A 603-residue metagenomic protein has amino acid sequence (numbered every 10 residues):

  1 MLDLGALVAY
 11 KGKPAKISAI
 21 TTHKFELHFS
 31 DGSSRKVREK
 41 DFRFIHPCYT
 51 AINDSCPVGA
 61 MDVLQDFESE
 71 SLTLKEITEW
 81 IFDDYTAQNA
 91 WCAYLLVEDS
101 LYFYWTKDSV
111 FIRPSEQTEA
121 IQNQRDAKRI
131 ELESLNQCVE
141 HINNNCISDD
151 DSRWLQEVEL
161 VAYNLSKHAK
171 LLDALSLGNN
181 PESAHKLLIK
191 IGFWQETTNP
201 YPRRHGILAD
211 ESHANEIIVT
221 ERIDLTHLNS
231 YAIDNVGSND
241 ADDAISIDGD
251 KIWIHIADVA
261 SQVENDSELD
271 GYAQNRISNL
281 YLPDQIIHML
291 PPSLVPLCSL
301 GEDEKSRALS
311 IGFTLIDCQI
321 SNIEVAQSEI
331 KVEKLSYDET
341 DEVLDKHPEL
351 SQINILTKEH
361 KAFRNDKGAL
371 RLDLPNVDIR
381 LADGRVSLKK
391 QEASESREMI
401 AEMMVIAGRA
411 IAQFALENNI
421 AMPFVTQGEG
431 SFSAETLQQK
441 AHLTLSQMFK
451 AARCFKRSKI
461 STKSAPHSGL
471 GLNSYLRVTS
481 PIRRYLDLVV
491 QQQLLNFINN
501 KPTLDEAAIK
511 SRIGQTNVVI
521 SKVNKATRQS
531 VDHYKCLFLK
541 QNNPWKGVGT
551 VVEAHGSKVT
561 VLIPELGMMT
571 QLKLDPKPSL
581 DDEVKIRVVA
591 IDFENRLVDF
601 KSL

Functional and structural regions predicted by a protein language model:
L2-P14, T22-H23, G32, K40-P47 (+5 more regions): Electropositive polyanion-binding surfaces
E39-V58, L132-L155: Basic, amphipathic alpha-helix used for nucleic-acid engagement in HTH/winged-helix/SANT-Myb modules and analogous
A60-E68, R153-E157: Amphipathic, charged-and-aliphatic alpha-helical interface segments that function as noncatalytic docking
Y94-A127: Charged low-complexity interaction tracts in eukaryotic proteins
K107-S109, T198-R203, P283, V425-T426: A generic structural motif
S109-E116, V589, F593-L603: OB-fold/S1-family single-stranded nucleic acid-binding modules
N136-R222: Low-complexity, highly charged intrinsically disordered N-terminal segments that act as targeting/localization
